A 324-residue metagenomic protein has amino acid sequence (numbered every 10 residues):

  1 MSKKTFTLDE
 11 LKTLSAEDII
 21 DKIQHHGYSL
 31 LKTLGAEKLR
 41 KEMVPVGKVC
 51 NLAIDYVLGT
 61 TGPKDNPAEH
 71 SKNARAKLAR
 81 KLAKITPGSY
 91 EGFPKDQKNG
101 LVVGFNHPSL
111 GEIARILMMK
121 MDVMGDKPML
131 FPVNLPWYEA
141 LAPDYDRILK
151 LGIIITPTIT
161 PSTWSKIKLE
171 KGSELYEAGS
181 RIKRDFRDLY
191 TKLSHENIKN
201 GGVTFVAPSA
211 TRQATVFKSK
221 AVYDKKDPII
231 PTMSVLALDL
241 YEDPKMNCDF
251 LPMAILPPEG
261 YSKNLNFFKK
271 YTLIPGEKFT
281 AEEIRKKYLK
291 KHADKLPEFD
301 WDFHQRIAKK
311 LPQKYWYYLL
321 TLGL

Functional and structural regions predicted by a protein language model:
M1-S2, H107: Charge-dense, intrinsically disordered terminal/linker segments
S2-L34: N-terminal low-complexity, Ser/Thr- and acidic-residue-enriched intrinsically disordered segments
T5, L117-M118, T321-G323: N-terminal targeting/anchoring "stem" of glycan-biosynthesis enzymes
I23-R75: Low-complexity, highly charged intrinsically disordered N-terminal segments that act as targeting/localization
P45-V57, L78-A83, L311-T321: Extended low-polarity, hydrophobic cluster-rich segments
A74-K287, K291: Soluble catalytic domains of membrane acyltransferases
F267-P275, F279-L324: Charged, low-complexity C-terminal accessory regions
